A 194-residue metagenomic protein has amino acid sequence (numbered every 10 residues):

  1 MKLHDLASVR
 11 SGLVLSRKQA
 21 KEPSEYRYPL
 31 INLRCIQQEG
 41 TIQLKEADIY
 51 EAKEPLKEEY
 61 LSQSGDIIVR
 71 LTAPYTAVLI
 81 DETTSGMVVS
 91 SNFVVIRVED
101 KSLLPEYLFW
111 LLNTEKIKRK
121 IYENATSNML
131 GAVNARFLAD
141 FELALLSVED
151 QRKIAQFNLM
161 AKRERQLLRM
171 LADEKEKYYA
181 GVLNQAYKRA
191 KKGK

Functional and structural regions predicted by a protein language model:
M1-Y26, L145-K194: Non-catalytic DNA-recognition/assembly elements of restriction-modification systems
L3, V94-A144: Basic, amphipathic alpha-helical recognition segments used for DNA target recognition
H4-Q19, I36-S64: Sequence-specific dsDNA recognition surfaces
A20-Y28, A47-D48, Y60-S62, I80-N92: Short, surface-exposed loop/turn microsegments at beta-strand edges and helix-strand junctions
L56-K57, T83, N128: A structural connector/turn signal
D66-V69: Generic structural signal for buried aliphatic residues
L71-L111: A short beta-sheet element
